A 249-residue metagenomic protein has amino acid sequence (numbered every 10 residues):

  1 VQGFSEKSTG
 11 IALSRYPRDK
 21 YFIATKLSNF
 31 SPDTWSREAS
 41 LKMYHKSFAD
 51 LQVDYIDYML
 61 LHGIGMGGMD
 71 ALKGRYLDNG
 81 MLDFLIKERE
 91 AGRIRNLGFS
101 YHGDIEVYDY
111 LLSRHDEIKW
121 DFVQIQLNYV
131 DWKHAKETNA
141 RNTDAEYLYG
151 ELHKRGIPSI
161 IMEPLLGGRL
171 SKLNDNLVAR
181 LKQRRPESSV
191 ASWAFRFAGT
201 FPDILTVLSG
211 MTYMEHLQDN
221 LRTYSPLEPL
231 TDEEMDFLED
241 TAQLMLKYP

Functional and structural regions predicted by a protein language model:
V1-Y21, D54, F84-E90: N-terminal binding-site loop/beta-alpha segment at the start of enzyme catalytic domains that lines or forms
F4, T34-W35, E106: Residues that form or flank phosphate/diphosphate-binding pockets in enzymes that use nucleotide phosphates
K7-I11, H45, D109, R196: Active-site phosphate/pyrophosphate- and oxyanion-stabilizing loops and adjacent acidic/basic residues in soluble
R18-Y21, D54-Y58, R95-N96, K119-F122: Short acidic capping loops at alpha-helix termini that bridge into adjacent secondary structure
D19-P32, L61, I125-L127: A short, structured active-site edge motif that brings together acidic residues
T34-H45: Glycine-rich anion/phosphate-binding loops
F48-K73: Active-site groove signature of glycoside hydrolases
I64-P249: Beta/alpha (TIM)-barrel catalytic core signal, keyed to glycine-rich beta->alpha loops juxtaposed to Asp/Glu that bind
